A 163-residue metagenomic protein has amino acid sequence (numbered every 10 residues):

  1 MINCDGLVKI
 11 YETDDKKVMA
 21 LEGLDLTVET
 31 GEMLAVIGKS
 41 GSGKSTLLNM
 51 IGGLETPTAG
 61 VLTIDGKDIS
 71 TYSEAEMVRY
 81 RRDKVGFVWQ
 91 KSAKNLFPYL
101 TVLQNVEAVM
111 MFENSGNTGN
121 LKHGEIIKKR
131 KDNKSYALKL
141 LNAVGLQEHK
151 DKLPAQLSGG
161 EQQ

Functional and structural regions predicted by a protein language model:
M1-C4, I10-G23: A short, flexible loop at the N-terminus of ABC-type nucleotide-binding domains that lies
D15-K16, I69-G86, R130: ABC ATPase NBD coupling module
I37-K39: The feature captures the beta-strand-to-loop junction immediately N-terminal to the Walker
G52: Helix-to-loop junction immediately C-terminal to a conserved catalytic motif
V61-T63, K67: ATP-binding/catalytic-site motifs of ATP-hydrolyzing domains
D68, E107, N114-S115, G119-H149: Conserved ABC ATPase "signature" region
P98-V109: Short coil-to-helix segment of the ABC ATPase nucleotide-binding domain corresponding to the Q-loop/switch region
L153-L157, E161-Q162: Conserved ABC ATPase signature
